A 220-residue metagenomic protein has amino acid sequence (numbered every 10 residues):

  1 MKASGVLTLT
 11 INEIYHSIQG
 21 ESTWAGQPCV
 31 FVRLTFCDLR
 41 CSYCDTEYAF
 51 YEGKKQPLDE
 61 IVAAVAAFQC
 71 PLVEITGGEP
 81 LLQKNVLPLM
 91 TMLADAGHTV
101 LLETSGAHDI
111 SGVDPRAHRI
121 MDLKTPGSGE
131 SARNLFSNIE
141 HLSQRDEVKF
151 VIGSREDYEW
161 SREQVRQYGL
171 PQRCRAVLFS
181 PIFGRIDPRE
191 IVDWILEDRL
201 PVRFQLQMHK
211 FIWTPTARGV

Functional and structural regions predicted by a protein language model:
M1-T35, L39-Y43, L196-T214: Flexible, acidic/Gly-rich N-terminal and inter-domain linker regions that tether and position cofactor-handling modules
L9-E13, P28-F31, L39-H118: Conserved Radical SAM active-site core
Y15-G20, Q27, C44, Y48 (+5 more regions): A near-ubiquitous, low-amplitude feature marking generic local secondary-structure context
I18, L34, T46, Y51-K54 (+3 more regions): Generic signature of intrinsically disordered, low-complexity segments enriched in small/polar residues
Q19, V62-A66, R166: Generic structural signal for well-ordered alpha-helical scaffold segments
R33-T35, I61-V62, R133-N134, E163-Q164: Short hydrophobic/aromatic-rich motifs at helix boundaries and adjacent loops
L81-V220: Conserved AdoMet/S-adenosylmethionine-binding subsite of the radical SAM
